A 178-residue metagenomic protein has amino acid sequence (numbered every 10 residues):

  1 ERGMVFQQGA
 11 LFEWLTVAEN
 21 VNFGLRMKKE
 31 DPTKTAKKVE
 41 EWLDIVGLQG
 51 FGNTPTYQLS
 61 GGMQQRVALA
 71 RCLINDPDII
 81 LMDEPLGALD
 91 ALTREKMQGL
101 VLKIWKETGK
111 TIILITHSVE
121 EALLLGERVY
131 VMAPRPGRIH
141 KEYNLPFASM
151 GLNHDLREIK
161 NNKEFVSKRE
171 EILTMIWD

Functional and structural regions predicted by a protein language model:
Q7-F12, S118: Catalytic "switch" loops of ABC-type ATPases
L15-N22: Short coil-to-helix segment of the ABC ATPase nucleotide-binding domain corresponding to the Q-loop/switch region
N22, T33-F51, K103: Conserved ABC ATPase "signature" region
T54-Y57, N75: Conserved signature/switch motifs of ABC ATPase nucleotide-binding domains
L69: Hydrophobic anchor residue at the start of the ABC signature
I80-D83: Catalytic Walker B motif of ABC-type/P-loop ATPase nucleotide-binding domains
R94-T108: Helical segment within the ABC ATPase nucleotide-binding domain
K110-I115: Conserved H-loop
